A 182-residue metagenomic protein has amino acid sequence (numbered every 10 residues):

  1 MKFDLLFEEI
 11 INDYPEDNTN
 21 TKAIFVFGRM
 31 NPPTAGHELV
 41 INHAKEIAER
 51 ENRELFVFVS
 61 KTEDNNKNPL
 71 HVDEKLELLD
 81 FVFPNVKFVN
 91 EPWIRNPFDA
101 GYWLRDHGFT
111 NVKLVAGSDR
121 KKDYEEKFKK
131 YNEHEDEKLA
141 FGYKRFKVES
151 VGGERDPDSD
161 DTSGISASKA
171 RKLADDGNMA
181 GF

Functional and structural regions predicted by a protein language model:
K2-F182: Nucleotidyltransferase catalytic core that binds NTPs
